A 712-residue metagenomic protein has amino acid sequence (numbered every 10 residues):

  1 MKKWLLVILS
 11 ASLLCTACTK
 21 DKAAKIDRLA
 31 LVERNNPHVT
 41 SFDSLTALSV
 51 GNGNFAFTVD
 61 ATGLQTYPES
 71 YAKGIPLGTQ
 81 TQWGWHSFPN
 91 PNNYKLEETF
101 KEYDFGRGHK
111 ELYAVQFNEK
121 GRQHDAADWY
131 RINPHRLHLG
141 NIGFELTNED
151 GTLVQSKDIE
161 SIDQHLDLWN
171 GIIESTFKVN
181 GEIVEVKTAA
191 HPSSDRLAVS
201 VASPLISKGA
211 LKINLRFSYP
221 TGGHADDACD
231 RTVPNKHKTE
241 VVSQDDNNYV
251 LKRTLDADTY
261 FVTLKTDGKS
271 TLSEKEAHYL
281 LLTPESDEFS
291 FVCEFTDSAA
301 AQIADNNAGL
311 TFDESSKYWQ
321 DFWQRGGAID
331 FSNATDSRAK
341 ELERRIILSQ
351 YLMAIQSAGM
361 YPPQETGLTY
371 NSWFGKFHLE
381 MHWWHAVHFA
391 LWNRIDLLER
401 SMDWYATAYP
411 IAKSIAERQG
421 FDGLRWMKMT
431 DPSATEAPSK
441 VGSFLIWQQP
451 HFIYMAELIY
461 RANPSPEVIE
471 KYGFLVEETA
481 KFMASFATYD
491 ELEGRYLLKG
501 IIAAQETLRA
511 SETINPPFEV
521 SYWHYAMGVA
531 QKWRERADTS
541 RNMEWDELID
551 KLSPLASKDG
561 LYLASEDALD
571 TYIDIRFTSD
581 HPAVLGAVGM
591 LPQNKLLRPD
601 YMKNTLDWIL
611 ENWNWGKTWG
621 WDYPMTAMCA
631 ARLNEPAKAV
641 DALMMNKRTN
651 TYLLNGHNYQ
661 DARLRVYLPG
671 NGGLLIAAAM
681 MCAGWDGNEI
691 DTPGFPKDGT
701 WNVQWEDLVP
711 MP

Functional and structural regions predicted by a protein language model:
W4-L13: Sec-dependent N-terminal signal peptides
C15-A17: C-terminal motif of bacterial Sec signal peptides marking the signal peptidase cleavage site
T19-K376, I395, Y405-I411: Acidic/polar, glycine-enriched structural segments that form the non-catalytic walls/loops of the carbohydrate-binding
Q65, E69-S70, H378-I411, P432-T435 (+4 more regions): Active-site core of glycosidic bond-cleaving carbohydrate-active enzymes
H124-D158, D163, P669-P710: Catalytic cores of secreted or luminal carbohydrate-active enzymes
D330-A339, E343, Y361-G375, H385 (+5 more regions): Primarily short, surface-exposed interaction patches in extracytoplasmic proteins
P362-G375, W426-G442, K499-P516, T649-L664: Acidic/His metal-coordination segments adjacent to aromatic residues that form catalytic metal sites in metalloenzymes
E478, F482-W533: Acidic/histidine-rich catalytic neighborhood
